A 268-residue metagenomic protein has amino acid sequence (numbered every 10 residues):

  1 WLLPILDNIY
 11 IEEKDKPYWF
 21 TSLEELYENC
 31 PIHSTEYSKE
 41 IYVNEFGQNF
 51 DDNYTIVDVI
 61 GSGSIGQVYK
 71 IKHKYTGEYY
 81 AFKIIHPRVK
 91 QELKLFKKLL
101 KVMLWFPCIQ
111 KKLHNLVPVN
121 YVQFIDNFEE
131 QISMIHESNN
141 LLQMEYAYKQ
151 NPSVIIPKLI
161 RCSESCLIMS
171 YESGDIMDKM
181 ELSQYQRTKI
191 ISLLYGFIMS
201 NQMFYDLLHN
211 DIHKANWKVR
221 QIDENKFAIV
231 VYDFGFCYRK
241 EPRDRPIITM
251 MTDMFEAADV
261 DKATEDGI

Functional and structural regions predicted by a protein language model:
W1-L193, F197-M199, D206, V219-I247 (+1 more regions): Broad phosphate/nucleotide-binding scaffolds in NTP-utilizing and phosphate-metabolizing enzymes
F204-K214: Catalytic-loop of the protein kinase fold
